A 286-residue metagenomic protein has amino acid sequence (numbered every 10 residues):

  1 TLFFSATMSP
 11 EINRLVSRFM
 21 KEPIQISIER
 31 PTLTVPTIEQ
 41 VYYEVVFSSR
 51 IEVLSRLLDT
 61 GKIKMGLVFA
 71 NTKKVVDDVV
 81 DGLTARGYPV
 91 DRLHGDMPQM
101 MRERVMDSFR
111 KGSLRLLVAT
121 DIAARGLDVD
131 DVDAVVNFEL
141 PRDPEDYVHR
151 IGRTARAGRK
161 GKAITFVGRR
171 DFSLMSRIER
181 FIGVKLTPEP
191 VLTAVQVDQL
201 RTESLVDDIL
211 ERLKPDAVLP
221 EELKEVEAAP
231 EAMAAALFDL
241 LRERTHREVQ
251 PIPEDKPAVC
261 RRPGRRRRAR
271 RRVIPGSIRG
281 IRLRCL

Functional and structural regions predicted by a protein language model:
T1-T34, I178-E179, G183: Post-DEXD/H (motif II) to motif III coupling segment of the RecA-like Helicase ATP-binding lobe
L2, Q25, E39-F47, F69 (+1 more regions): Flexible beta-alpha connector loops of hexameric P-loop NTPases
S5, V16, I38, L54 (+9 more regions): Residue-level signature of catalytic and energy-coupling elements of molecular machines, predominantly ATP/GTP-dependent
M8, S17-E22, P31-T37, V46-F47 (+6 more regions): Conserved catalytic network of the ASCE P-loop NTPase/AAA+ motor domain
N13-S17, Q25-I28, R56, K74-H94 (+2 more regions): Conserved nucleic-acid-binding Ia/Ib motif block in the N-terminal RecA-like helicase ATPase lobe
T37-G82, P220-E222: Conserved interdomain hinge at the start of the Helicase C-terminal
D81-V184: Conserved RecA-like helicase motor core of SF1/SF2 enzymes
K160-L286: Arginine-glycine-biased low-complexity disordered regions
